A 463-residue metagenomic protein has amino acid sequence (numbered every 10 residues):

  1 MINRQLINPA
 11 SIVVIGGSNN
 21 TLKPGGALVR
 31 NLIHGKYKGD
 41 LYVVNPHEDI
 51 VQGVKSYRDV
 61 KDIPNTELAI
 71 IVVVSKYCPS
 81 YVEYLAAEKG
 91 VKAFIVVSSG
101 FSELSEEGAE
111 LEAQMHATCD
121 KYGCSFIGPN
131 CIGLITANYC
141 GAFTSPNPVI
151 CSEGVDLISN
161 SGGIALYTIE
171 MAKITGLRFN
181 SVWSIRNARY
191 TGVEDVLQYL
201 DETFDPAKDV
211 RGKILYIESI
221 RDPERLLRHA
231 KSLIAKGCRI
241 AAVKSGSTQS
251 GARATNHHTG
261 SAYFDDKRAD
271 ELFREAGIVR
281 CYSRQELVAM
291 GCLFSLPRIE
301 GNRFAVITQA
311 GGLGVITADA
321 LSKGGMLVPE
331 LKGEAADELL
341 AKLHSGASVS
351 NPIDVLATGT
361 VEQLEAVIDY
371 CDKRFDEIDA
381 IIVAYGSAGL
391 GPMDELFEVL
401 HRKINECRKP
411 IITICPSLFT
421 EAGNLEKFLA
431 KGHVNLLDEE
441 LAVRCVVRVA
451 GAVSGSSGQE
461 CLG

Functional and structural regions predicted by a protein language model:
M1-G463: Catalytic-core regions of core metabolic enzymes, especially those transforming organic acids/acyl-group intermediates
